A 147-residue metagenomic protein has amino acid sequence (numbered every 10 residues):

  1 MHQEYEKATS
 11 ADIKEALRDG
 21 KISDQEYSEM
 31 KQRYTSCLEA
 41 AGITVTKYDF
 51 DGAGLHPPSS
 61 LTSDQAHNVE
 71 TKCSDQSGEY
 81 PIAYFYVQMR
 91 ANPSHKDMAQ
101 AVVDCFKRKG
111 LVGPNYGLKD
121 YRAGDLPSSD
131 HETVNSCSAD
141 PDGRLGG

Functional and structural regions predicted by a protein language model:
M1-G147: Mitochondrial intermembrane space
